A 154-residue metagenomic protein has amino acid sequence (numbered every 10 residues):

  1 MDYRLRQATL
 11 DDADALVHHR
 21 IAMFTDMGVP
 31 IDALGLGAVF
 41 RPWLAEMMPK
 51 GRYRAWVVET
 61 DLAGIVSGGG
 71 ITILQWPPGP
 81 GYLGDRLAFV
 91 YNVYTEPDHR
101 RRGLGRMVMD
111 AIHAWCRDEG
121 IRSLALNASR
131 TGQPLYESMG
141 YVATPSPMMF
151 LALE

Functional and structural regions predicted by a protein language model:
M1-D11: Conserved N-terminal entry element of GNAT/NAT acetyltransferase domains
I21-L44: Conserved GNAT-fold acetyl-CoA-binding loop/helix
A45-V57, F89: A short helix-loop-beta-strand connector motif used in the catalytic cores of GNAT acetyltransferases and, in some
V57, G64-I73, F89, Y94: Conserved beta-strand in the GNAT
W76-G79, A125-N127, T131, E137 (+1 more regions): Conserved catalytic-core motifs of GNAT/GCN5-like acyltransferases
G81-P97, M149: Conserved acetyl-CoA binding element of GNAT-fold acetyltransferases
H99, G103-A111: Conserved acetyl-CoA pyrophosphate-binding loop and the N-cap/start of the following alpha-helix in GNAT-like
M109, C116-A128: Conserved GNAT acetyl-CoA-binding A-motif
